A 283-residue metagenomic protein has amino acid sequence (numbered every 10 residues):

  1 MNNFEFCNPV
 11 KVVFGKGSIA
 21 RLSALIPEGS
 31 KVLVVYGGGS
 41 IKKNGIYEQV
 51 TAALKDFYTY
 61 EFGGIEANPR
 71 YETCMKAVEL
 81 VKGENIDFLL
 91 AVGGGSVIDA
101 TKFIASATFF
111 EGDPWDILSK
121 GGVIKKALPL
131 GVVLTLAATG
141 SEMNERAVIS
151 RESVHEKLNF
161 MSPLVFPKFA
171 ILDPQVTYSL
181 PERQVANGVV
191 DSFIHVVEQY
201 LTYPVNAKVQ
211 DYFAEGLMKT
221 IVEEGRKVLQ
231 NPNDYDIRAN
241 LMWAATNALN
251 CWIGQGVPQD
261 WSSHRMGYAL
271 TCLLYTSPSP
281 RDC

Functional and structural regions predicted by a protein language model:
M1-F88: ATP/NTP phosphate-donor binding region
V10, K16-G17, G37-G38, I65 (+6 more regions): Fold-independent oxyanion-binding glycine-rich loops and adjacent beta-strand/coil segments at enzyme active sites
E72-E79, G83-L172: Glycine/threonine-rich beta-strand-loop-alpha-helix active-site module that forms ligand/phosphate-binding
R146-P258: Carboxylate- and glycine-rich phosphate/diphosphate-binding segment that chelates Mg2+/Mn2+
W261-G267: Active-site loop ensemble at the mouth of alpha/beta enzyme cores that anchors a bound cofactor
Y268-L273: Interfacial segments of multi-pass membrane proteins
Y275, P280-C283: Single conserved hydrophobic/aromatic residue that forms the stacking wall/gate of nucleotide- or nucleobase-binding
